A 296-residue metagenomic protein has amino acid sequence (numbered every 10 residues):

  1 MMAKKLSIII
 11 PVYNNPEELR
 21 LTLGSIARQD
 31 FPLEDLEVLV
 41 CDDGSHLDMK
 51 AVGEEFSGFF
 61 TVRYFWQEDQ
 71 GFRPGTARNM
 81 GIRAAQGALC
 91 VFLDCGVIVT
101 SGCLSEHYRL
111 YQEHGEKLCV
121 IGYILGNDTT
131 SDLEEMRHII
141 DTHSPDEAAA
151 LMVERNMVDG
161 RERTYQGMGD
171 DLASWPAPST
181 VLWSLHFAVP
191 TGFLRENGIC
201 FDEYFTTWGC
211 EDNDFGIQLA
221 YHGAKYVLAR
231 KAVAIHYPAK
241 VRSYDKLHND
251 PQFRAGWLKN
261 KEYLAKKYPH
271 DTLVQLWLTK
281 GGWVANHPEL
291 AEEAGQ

Functional and structural regions predicted by a protein language model:
N15-Q29: Short, well-formed alpha-helical segments that are part of the catalytic scaffolds of diverse glycosyltransferases
S25, L39-V52, C95-V97: A conserved acidic beta->alpha catalytic loop
E68-A85, Q218: Glycine-rich, basic loop-to-helix element that forms the pyrophosphate-binding segment of sugar-nucleotide handling
C90: Short aromatic/hydrophobic "clamp" motif used to bind/position activated sugar donors
G102-N156: Conserved donor NDP-sugar-binding/catalytic core segment of glycosyltransferases
D141-S179: Short, flexible, basic/aromatic active-site loop/helix in glycosyltransferases
T207-D214: Acidic donor-binding loop at a coil-to-helix junction in glycosyltransferase catalytic cores that engages
K231, Y244-L276: Catalytic core of nucleotide-sugar-dependent glycosyltransferases
